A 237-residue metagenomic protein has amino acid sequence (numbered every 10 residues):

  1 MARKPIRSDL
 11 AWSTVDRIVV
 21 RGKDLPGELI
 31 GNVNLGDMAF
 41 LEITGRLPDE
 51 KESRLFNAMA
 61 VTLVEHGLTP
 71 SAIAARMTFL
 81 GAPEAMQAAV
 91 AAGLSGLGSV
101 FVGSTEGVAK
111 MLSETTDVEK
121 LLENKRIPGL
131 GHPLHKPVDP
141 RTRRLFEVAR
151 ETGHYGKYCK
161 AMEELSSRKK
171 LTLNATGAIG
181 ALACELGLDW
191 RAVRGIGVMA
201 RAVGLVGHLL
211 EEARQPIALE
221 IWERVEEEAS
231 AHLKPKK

Functional and structural regions predicted by a protein language model:
M1-K237: Non-transmembrane, aqueous-exposed alpha-helical and coiled segments at domain scale
